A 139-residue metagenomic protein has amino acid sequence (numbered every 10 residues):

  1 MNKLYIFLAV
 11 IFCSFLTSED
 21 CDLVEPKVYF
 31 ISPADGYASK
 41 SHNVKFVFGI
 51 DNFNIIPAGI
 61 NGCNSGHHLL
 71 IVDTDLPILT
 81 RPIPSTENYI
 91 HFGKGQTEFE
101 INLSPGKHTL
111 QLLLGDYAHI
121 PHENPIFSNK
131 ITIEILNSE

Functional and structural regions predicted by a protein language model:
L4-C13: Sec-dependent N-terminal signal peptides
D20-S41, E139: Short, compositionally biased P/S/T/A/G/V-rich stretches that sit at domain boundaries
H42, S104-G106: A glycine-anchored, Pro-Gly-centered beta-turn/N-cap motif
G49-I60: Short amphipathic, basic-aromatic surface patches that mediate peripheral association with negatively charged
I60-H68, F127: Short coil-to-beta strand junction motifs in C2/discoidin
P77-L79, G115-E123: Short acidic/polar inter-strand loop motif in beta-rich domains
E123-E139: Short beta-strand elements
